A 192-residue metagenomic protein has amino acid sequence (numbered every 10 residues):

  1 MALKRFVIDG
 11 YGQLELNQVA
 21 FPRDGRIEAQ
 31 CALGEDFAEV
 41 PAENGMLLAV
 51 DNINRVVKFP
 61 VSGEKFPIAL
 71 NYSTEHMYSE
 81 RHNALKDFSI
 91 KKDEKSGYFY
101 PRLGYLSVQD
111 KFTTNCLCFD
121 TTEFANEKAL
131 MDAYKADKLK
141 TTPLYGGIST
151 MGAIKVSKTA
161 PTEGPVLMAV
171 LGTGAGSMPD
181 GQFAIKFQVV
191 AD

Functional and structural regions predicted by a protein language model:
M1-D192: Surface-exposed, low-hydrophobicity beta-strand/loop segments enriched in small/polar/acidic residues
